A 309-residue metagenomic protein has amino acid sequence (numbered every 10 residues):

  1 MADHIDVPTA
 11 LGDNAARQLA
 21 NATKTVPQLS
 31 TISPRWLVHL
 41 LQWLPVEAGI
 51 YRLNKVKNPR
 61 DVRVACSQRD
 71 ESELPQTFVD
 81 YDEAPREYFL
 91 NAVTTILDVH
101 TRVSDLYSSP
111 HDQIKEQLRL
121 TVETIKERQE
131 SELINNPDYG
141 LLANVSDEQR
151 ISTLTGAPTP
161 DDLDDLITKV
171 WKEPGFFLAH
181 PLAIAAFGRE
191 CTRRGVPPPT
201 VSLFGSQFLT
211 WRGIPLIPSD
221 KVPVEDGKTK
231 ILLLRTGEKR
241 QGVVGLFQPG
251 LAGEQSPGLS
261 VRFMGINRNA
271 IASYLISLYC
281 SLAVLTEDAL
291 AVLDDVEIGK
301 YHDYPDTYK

Functional and structural regions predicted by a protein language model:
A2-A84, T286-D288: N-terminal "assembly arms/tails" that initiate or stabilize quaternary assembly in self-assembling proteins
R63-V79, H111-L118, G140, R194 (+1 more regions): Short charge-dense sequence patches
P75-Y81, R86-T101: Intrinsically disordered, low-complexity linker/loop segments enriched in Gly/Pro and charged/polar residues
T94, D98-E173: Alpha-helical scaffold segments that mediate packing/assembly in large oligomeric complexes
T95, E173-G175, R212, A272: Structural beta-strand/beta-sheet cores of well-ordered domains, especially the beta-sheet scaffolds that support
R102, L178-A183, R235, T286: Helix N-cap / beta->alpha transition motif
V145-F208: Extended, solvent-exposed, turn-rich assembly/linker loops in the middle of proteins
P199-K309: Sequence/fold signature of self-assembling virion shell proteins
